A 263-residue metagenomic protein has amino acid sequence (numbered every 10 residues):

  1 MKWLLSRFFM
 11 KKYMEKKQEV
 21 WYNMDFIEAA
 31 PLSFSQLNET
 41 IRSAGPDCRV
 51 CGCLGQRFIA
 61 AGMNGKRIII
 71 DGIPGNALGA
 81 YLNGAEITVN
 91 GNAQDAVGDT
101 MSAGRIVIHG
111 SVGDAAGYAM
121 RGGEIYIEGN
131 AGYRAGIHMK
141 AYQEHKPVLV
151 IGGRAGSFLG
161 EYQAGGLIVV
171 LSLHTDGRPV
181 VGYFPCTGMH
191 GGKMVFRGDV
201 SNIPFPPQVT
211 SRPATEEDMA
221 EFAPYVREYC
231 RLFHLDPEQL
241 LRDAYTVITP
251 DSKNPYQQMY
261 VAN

Functional and structural regions predicted by a protein language model:
Y13-N263: Long, distal/terminal scaffolding or interaction modules with repetitive or compositionally biased sequence
